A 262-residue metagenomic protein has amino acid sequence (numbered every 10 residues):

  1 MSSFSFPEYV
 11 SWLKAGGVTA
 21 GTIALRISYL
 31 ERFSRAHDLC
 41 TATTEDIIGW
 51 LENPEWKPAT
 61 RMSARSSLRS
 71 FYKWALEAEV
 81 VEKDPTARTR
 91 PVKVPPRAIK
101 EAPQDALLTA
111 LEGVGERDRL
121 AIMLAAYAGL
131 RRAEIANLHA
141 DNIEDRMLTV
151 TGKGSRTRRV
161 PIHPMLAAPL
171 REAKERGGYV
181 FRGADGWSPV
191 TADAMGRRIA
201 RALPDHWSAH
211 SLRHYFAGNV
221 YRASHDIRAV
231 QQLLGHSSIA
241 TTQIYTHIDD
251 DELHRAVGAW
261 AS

Functional and structural regions predicted by a protein language model:
M1-S262: Conserved catalytic core of the tyrosine transesterase superfamily
